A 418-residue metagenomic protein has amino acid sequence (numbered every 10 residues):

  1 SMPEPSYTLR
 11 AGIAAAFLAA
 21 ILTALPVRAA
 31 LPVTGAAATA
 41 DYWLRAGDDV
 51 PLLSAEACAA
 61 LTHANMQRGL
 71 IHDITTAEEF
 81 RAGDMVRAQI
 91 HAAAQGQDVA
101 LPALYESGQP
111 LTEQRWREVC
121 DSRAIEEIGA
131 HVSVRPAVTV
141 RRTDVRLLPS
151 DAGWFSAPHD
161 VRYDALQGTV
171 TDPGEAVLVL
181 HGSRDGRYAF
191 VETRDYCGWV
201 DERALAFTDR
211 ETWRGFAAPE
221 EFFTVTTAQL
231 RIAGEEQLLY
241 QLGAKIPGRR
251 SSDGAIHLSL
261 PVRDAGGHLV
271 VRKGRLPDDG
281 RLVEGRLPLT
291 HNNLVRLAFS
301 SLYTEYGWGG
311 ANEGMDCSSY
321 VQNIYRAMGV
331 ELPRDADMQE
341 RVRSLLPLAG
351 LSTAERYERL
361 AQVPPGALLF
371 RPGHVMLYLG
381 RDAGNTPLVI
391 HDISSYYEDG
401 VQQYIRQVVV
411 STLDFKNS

Functional and structural regions predicted by a protein language model:
P3-A14: Bacterial N-terminal signal peptides that target proteins for export
G12-A24: Bacterial N-terminal signal peptides
A30-R146, A152, R162, L178 (+2 more regions): Boundary regions of SH3-family modules and the immediately adjacent low-complexity/disordered segments in eukaryotic
P32-G47, D392, Y396, G400-S418: Low-complexity, Gly/Ser/Thr/Pro-rich intrinsically disordered linker/tail segments
H63, D160-S183, E235-S252: Conserved beta-strand/loop element in small beta-rich adapter and peptidoglycan-binding domains
V161-D164, G280-G285, Y303-N312, R356 (+1 more regions): Second-shell loop/turn segments in exported
V170, P333-G400: ...with weaker cross-activation on analogous glycine-rich loops/strands in unrelated enzymes
W308-M338: Active-site nucleophilic cysteine motif
